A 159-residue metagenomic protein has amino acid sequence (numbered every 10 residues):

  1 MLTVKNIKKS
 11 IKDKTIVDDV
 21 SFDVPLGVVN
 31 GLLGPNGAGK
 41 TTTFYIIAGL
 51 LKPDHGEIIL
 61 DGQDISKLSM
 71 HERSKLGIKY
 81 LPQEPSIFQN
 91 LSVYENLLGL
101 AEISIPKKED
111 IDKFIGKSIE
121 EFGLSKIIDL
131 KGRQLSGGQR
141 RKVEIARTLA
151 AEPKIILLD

Functional and structural regions predicted by a protein language model:
L2-V4, V17: Conserved structural motif at the start of ABC-family nucleotide-binding domains
L33-P35: The feature captures the beta-strand-to-loop junction immediately N-terminal to the Walker
A48: Helix-to-loop junction immediately C-terminal to a conserved catalytic motif
G56-Q63, L76: Conserved ABC transporter NBD signature motif
E109-I127: Conserved ABC ATPase "signature" region
K131-L135: Conserved ABC ATPase signature
E152: Conserved catalytic motifs of ABC-family nucleotide-binding domains
